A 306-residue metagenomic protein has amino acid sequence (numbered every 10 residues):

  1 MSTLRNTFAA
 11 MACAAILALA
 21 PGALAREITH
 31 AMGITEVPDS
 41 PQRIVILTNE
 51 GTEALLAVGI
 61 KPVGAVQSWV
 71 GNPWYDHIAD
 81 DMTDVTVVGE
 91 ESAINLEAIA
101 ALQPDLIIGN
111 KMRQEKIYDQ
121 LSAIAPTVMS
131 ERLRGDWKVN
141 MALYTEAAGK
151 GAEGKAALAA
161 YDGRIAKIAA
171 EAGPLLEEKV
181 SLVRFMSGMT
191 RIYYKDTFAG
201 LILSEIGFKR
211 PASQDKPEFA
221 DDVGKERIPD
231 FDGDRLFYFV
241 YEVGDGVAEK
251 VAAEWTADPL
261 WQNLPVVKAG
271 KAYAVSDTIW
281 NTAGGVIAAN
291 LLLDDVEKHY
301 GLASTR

Functional and structural regions predicted by a protein language model:
M1-M11: Bacterial N-terminal signal peptides that target proteins for export
A9-L19: Bacterial N-terminal signal peptides
L19-A25: Sec/Tat signal peptide C-region and signal peptidase I cleavage site
I34, K116-S187, I279-R306: Extracytoplasmic substrate-binding proteins
R43-L47, G51-L55, K155-K209, S213: Basic- and aromatic-lined ligand-binding clefts that recognize polyanionic substrates
G51-A98: A short, structured surface patch at a secondary-structure boundary
L96-A98, Q103-I108, P126, D232-L236: Proline-aspartate-enriched helix->loop->beta-strand connector
R235-R306: Structured C-terminal subdomain patch of bacterial secreted/periplasmic proteins
